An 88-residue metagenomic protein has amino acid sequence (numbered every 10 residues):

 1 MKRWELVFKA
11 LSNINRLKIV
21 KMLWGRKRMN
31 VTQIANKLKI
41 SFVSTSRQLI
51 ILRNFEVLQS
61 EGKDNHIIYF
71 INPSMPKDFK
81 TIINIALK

Functional and structural regions predicted by a protein language model:
M1-F8: Short, Lys/Arg-enriched N-terminal segment that forms or immediately precedes the first helix of a structured domain
K9-N15, P73-S74: Short helix-coil-helix linker/hinge
I14-L17, R26-N30: Short capping segments at the starts of secondary-structure elements
V20, L49-I50: Short, hydrophobic-biased segments on the C-terminal half of alpha helices that form "recognition helices"
G25, I68-K88: Conserved segment of winged-helix/HTH DNA-binding domains
Q33-A35: A short acidic, leucine-rich amphipathic alpha-helix
S41: Helix-turn-helix DNA-binding motif, specifically the short coil turn and the N-cap/start of the second
R53-K63, F70: Beta-hairpin "wing" of winged helix-turn-helix
